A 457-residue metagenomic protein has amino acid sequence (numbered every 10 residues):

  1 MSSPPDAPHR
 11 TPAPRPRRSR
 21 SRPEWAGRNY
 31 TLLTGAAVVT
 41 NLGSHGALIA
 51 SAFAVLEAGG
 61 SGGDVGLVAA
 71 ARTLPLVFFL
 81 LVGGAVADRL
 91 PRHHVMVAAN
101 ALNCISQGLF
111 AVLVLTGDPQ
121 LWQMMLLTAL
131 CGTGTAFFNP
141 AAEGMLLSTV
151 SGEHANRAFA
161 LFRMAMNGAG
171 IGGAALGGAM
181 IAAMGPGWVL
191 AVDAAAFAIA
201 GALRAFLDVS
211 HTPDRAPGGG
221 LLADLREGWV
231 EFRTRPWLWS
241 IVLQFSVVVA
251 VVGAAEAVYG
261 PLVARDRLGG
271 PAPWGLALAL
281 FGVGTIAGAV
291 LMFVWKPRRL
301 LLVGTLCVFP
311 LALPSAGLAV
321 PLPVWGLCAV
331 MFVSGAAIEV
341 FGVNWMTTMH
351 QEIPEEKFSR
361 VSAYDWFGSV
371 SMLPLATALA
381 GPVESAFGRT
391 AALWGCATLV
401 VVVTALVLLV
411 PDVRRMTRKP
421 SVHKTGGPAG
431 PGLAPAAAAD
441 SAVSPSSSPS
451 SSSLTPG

Functional and structural regions predicted by a protein language model:
S2-A436, S441, L454-P456: Alpha-helical transmembrane-bundle signature of multi-pass membrane transport and export proteins
S444-S452: Ser/Thr/Pro-rich low-complexity tandem-repeat tracts
